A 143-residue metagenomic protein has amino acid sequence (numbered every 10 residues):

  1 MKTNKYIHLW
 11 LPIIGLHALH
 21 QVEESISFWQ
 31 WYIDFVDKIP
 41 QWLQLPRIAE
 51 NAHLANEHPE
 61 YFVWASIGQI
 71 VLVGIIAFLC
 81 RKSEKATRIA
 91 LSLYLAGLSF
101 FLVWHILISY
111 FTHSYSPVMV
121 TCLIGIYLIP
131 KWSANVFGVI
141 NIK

Functional and structural regions predicted by a protein language model:
T3-W29: N-terminal signal-anchor transmembrane alpha helix
Y6-W10, A86-Y94, K143: Membrane-interfacial loop-to-transmembrane alpha-helix junctions, especially the N-terminal start
H17-V22, L95-I106: Aromatic-anchored segments of alpha-helical transmembrane domains
Q30-A52: Membrane-interface interhelical connector segments
P46-G68: Interfacial helix-start motif at the membrane-water boundary
E60-A77, F100: Core segments of transmembrane alpha-helices that mediate helix-helix packing or line hydrophobic substrate/ligand
V71-I89: Juxtamembrane helix-break-helix junctions at the cytosolic face of small multi-pass alpha-helical membrane proteins
W104-K143: Alpha-helical transmembrane segments of multi-pass integral membrane proteins, characterized by long hydrophobic
